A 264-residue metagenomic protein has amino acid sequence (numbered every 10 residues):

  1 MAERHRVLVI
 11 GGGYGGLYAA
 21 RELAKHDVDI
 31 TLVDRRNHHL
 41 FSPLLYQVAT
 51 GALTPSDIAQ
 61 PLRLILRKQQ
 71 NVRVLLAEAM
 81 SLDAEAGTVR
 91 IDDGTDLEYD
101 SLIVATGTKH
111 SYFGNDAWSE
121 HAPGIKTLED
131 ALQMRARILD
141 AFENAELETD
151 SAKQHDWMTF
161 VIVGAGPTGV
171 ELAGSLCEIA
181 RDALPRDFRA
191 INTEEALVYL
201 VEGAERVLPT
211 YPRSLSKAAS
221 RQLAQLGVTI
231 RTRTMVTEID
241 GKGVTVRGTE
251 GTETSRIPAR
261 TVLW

Functional and structural regions predicted by a protein language model:
M1-H5, V72-V161, I179, G251-T252 (+1 more regions): FAD-binding core/adjacent interface of flavoenzyme oxidoreductases
A2-L75, M80-S81, F160, P167-Y211: Beta1-alpha1 glycine-rich phosphate/pyrophosphate-binding loop at the start of Rossmann-like nucleotide-binding domains
A24, R63-L66, L139, S220 (+2 more regions): Class I S-adenosyl-L-methionine
I30, L62, T127, L223 (+1 more regions): Residue-level signature of catalytic and energy-coupling elements of molecular machines, predominantly ATP/GTP-dependent
K68-D83, A224-I239: A conserved beta-strand/loop element that lines the FAD pocket in flavoprotein oxidoreductases
H121-L226, I230-T232: Predominantly flavin-linked oxidoreductase catalytic cores and closely associated redox partners
P258-W264: C-terminal amphipathic alpha-helical segment
